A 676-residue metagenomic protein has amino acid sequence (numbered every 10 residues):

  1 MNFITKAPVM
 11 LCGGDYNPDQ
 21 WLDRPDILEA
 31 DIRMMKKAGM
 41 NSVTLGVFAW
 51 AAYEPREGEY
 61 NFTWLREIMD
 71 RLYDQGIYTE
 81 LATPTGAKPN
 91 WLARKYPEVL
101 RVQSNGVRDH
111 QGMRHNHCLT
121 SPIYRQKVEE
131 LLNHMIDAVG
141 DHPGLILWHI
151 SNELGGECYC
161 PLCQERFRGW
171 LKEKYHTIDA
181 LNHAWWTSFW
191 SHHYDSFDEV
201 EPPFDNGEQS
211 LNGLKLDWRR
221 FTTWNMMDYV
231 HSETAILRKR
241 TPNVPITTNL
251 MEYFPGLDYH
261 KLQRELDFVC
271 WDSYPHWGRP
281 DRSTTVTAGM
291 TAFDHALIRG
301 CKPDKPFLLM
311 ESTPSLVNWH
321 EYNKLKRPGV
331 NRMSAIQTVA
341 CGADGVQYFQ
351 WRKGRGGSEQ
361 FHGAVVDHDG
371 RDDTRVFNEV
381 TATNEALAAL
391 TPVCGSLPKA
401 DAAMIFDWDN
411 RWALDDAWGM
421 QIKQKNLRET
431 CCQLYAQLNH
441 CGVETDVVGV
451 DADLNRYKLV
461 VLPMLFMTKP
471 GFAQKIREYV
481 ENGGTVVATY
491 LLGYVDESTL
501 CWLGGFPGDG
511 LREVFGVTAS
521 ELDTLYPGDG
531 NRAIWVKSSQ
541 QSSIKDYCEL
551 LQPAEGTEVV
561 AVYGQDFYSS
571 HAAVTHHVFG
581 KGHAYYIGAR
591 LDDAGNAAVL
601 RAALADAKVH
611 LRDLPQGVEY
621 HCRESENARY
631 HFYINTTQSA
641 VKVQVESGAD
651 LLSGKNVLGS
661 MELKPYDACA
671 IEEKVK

Functional and structural regions predicted by a protein language model:
M1-S42, P55, D70, V393: N-terminal carbohydrate-binding accessory modules
P8-C12, G39-N41, Y73-T79, D141-I146 (+6 more regions): Short, well-ordered coil/turn segments that N-cap beta-strands
C12-L22, F48-T63, H110-E129, S151-C158 (+6 more regions): The substrate-binding groove and active-site-proximal loops of carbohydrate-active enzymes, especially glycoside
G14, M35, V43, L72 (+8 more regions): Conserved, mostly hydrophobic/aromatic
W21-K37, V128-H134, M251-K261, R327-A335: Short, acidic/polar
E29-K37, T44-V107, I136, E233-R240 (+1 more regions): Aromatic-lined substrate-binding rim segments of carbohydrate-active enzymes
G106-F293: Polysaccharide-binding and catalytic clefts of secreted carbohydrate-active enzymes
F197-V200, K239, N243, Y274-W277 (+1 more regions): Carbohydrate-binding surfaces of carbohydrate-active enzymes
